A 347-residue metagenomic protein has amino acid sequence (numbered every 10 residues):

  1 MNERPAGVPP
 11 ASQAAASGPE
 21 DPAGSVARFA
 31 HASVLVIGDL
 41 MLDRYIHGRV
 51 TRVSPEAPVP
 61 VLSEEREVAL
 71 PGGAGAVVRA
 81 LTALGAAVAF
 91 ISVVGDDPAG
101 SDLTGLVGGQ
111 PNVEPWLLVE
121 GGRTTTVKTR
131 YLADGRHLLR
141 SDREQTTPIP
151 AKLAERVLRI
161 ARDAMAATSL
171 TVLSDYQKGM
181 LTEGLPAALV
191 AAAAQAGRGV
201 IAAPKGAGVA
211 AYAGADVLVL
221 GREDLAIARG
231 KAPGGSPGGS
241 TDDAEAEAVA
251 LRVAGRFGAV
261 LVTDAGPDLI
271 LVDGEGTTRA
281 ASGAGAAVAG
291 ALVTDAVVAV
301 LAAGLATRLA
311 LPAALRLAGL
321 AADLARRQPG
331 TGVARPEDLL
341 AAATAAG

Functional and structural regions predicted by a protein language model:
G7-P10: Intrinsic, low-complexity polybasic segments
A14-T51: Positively charged, low-complexity intrinsically disordered leader regions
G18, P22-V26, P55, V59-T126 (+2 more regions): Substrate-binding N-lobe of the ribokinase-like
L35-I37, R140, S169-L173, I201 (+2 more regions): Structural motif
L117-R123, K128-A167: Conserved phosphate-binding/catalytic loop of the ribokinase/pfkB sugar-kinase fold
M165-M180: Short acidic, glycine-rich surface-loop motifs adjacent to enzyme active sites
M180-T277: Conserved phosphate/ATP/ADP-binding segment of small-molecule kinases
G258-V262, G266, G283-T344: Conserved post-catalytic alpha-helical subdomain immediately downstream of the catalytic base and nucleotide-binding
